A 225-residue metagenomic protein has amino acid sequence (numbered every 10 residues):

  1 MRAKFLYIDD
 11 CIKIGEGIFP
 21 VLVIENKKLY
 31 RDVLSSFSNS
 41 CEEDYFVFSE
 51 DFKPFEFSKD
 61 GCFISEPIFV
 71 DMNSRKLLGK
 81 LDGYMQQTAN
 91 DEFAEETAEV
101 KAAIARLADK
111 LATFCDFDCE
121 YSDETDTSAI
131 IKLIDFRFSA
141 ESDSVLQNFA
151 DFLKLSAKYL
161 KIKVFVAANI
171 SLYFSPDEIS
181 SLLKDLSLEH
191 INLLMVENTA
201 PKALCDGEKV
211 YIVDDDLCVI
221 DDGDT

Functional and structural regions predicted by a protein language model:
M1-N90, D177: Glycine-rich P-loop/Walker A and Walker A-like loops and their local beta1-loop-alpha1 context in P-loop NTPases
I24, A157-S175: Conserved P-loop NTPase "ATPase switch" module shared by AAA+ and STAND
K27-Y30, R137-D143, N169-S175, P201-K202: Short acidic, S/G/P-rich loop/turn micro-motifs used as interaction or catalytic elements
A105-S144: Conserved P-loop NTPase mechanochemical-coupling segment
V145-K161: GG-anchored amphipathic helix commonly corresponding to the ABC/SMC/Rad50 NBD signature/C-loop
I170-N192: Conserved Walker B catalytic segment
L188-G207: Sensor-1/coupling segment of RecA-like P-loop NTPase cores
D206-D224: A short helix-turn-beta junction within AAA+ P-loop NTPase domains corresponding to the substrate/partner-engaging
